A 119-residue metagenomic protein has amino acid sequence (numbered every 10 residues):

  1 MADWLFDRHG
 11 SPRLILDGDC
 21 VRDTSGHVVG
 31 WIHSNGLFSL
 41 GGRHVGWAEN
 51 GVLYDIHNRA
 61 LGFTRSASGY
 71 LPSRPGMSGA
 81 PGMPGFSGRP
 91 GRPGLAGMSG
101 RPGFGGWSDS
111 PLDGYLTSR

Functional and structural regions predicted by a protein language model:
M1-G30: N-terminal leader/targeting segments and the first structural element of proteins
M1-S11, R43, N50-R119: Long terminal segments
L5, C20-R22, G36-F38, L53-Y54: Well-ordered beta-strand segments characteristic of repetitive beta-sheet solenoids
